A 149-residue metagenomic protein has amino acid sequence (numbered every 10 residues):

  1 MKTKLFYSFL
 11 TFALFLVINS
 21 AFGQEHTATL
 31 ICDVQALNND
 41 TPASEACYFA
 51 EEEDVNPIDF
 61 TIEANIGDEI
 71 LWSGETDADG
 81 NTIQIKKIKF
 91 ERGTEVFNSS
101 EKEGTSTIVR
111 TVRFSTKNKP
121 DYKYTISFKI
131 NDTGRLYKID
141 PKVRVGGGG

Functional and structural regions predicted by a protein language model:
M1-E25: Bacterial Sec-dependent N-terminal signal peptides
G23, E101-S106: Short, ordered beta-strand-loop transition motifs
E25-I66: N-terminal edge beta-strand
E25-T27, E69, T82, K123: Exposed beta-strand and adjacent loop surfaces of beta-rich binding modules that mediate intermolecular recognition
I31, S73-E75, S127-K129: Residue-level recognition of well-ordered beta-strand positions that form the cores of beta-sheet-rich folds across
A36, T76-A78, D132: Short, acidic/polar linear motifs in exposed loop/turn regions
I58-E103: Contiguous segments within soluble domain cores/interaction surfaces
G104-G149: Extracellular/periplasmic metallocenter environments
